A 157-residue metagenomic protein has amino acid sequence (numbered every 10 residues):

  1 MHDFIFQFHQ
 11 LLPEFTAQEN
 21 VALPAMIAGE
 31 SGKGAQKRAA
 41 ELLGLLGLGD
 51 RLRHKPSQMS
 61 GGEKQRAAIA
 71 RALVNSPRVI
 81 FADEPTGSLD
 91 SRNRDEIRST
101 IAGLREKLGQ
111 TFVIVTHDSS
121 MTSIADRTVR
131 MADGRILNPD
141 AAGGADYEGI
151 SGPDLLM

Functional and structural regions predicted by a protein language model:
M1-M131: ABC family nucleotide-binding domain
R135-M157: Conserved beta-strand-loop-alpha-helix hinge in the C-terminal portion of ABC ATPase nucleotide-binding domains
